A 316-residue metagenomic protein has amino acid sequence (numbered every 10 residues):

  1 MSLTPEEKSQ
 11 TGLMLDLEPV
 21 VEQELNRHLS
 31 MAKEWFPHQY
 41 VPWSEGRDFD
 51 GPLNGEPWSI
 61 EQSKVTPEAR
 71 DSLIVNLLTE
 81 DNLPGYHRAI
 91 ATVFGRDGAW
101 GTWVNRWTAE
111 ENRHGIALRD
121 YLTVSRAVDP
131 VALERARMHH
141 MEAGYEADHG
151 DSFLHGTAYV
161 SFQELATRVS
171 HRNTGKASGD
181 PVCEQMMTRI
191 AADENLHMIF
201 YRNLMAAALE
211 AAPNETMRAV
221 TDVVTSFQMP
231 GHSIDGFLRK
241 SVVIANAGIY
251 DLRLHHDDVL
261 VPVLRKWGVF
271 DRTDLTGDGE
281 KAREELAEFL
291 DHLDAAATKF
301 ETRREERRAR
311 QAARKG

Functional and structural regions predicted by a protein language model:
M1-G316: Non-heme di-metal
